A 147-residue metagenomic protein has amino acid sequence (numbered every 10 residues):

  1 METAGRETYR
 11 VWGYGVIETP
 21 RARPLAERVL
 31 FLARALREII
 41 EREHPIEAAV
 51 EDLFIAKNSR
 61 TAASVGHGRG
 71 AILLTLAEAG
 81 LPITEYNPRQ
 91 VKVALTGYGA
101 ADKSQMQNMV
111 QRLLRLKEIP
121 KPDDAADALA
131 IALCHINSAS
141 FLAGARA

Functional and structural regions predicted by a protein language model:
M1-A147: Phosphate- and other anionic-substrate recognition elements at nucleic-acid/protein interfaces
